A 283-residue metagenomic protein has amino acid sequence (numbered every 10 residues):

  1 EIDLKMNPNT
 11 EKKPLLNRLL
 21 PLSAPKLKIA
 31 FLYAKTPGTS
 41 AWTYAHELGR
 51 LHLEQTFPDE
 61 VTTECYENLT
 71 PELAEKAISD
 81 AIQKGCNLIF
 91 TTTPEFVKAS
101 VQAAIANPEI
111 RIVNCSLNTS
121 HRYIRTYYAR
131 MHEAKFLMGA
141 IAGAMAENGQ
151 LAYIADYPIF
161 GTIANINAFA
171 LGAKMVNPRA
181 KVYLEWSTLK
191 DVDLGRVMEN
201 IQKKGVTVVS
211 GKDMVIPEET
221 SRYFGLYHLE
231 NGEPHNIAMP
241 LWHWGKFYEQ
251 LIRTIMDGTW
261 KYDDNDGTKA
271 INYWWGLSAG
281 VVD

Functional and structural regions predicted by a protein language model:
E1-L15, M256, W260-D283: Hinge/cleft segment of the Venus flytrap/periplasmic-binding protein
N17, K28-G49, L53, F57 (+3 more regions): Extracytoplasmic "Venus flytrap"
R50, L137-L184, D266-D283: An alpha-beta-alpha
T56-N68, N177-T188: Short beta-strand elements in bilobed, periplasmic/extracellular small-molecule ligand-binding domains
E67-E109, V113-C115, L189-D191: Beta-alpha junction/loop-to-helix N-cap segments that form part of ligand/metal-binding clefts
G85-P94, V113-C115, K203-M214, P234 (+2 more regions): Periplasmic-binding protein-like
T119-G143, Y153-P158, E233-H243: Short beta-strand elements at the ligand-binding edges of bilobed clamshell
D193-P234: Glycine-rich phosphate-binding loop
